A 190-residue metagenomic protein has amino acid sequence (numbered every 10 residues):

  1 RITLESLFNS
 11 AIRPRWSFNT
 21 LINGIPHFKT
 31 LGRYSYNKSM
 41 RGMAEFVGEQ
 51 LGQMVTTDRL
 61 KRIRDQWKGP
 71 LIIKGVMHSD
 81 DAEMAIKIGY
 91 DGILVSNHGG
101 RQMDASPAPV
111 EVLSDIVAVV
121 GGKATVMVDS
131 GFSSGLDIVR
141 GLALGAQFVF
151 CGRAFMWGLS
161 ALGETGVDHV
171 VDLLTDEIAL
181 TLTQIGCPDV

Functional and structural regions predicted by a protein language model:
R1-K87, G99-Q102: Active-site entrance/lid segments in N-terminal catalytic domains of soluble metabolic enzymes
H27-T30, E111-V190: Alpha/beta catalytic cores of nucleotide-metabolism and tRNA/nucleoside-modifying enzymes
A44-E45, N97-P107, M156-L159: Glycine-rich, proline-tolerant flexible connector loops at the mouths of alpha/beta enzymes
M54, I73-S79, S106, A124-I138: Glycine-rich beta-to-alpha transition loops that act as phosphate-gripper elements at the mouths of alpha/beta enzyme
M54-K61, D65, P107-G121: Short loop-to-alpha-helix "cap/lid" segments that border enzyme active sites across diverse enzyme classes
Q66-P70, I86-G100, V120-K123, G145-V149: Glycine-enriched alpha-helix->loop->beta-strand junction motifs that scaffold or abut catalytic
K74-G75, S96-N97, S130, G152-R153: Short beta->alpha connector loops at strand-helix junctions that form conserved, small/polar/Pro-enriched
E83-I86, D104-P107, I138-R140, A161: Short, well-ordered secondary-structure micro-motifs
